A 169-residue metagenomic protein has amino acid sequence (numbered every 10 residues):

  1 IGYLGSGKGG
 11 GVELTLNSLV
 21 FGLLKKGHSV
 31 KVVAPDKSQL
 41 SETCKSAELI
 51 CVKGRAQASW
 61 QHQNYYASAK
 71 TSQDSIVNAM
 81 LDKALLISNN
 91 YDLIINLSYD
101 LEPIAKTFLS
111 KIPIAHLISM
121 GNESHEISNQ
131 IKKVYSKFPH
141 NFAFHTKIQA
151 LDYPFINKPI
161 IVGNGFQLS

Functional and structural regions predicted by a protein language model:
I1-S169: Catalytic cores of nucleotide-sugar-dependent glycosyltransferases that transfer UDP/GDP/TDP-activated
